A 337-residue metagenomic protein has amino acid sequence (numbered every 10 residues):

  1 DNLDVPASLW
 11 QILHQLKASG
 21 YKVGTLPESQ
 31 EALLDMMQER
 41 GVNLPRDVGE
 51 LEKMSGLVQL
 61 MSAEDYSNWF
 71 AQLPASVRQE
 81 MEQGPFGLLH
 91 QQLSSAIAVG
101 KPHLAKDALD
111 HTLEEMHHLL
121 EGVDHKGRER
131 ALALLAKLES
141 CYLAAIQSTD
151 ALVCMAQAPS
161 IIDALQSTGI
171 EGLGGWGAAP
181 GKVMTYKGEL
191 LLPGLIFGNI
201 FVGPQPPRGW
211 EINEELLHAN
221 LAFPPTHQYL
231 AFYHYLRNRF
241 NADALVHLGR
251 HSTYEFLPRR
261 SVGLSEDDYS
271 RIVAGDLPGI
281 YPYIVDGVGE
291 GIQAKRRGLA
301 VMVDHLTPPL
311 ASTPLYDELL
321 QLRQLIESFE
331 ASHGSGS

Functional and structural regions predicted by a protein language model:
D1-S337: Ligand/cofactor-recognition surfaces for anionic moieties
